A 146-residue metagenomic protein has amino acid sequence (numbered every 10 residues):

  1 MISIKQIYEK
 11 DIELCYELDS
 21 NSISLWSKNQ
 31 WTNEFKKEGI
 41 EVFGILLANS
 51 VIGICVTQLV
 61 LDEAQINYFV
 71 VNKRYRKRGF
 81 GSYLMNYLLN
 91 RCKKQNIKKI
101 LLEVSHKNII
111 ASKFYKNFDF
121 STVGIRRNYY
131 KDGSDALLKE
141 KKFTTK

Functional and structural regions predicted by a protein language model:
I2, E9-R74, M85-Y87, R91 (+2 more regions): Acetyl-CoA-dependent GNAT
N72-R78, H106-N108: Active-site acidic-Proline motif in GNAT/NAT acetyltransferases
R78, Q95-K98: Short coil/turn segments at alpha/beta junctions that flank glycine-rich nucleotide-binding fingerprints
G81, M85, K107-A111, N128-G133: Short glycine/proline-centered loop/turn elements that form peptide/ligand docking sites
K99, S105, E140-K142: Conserved catalytic core of the tyrosine transesterase superfamily
L101-E103, K116, S121-L137: Conserved catalytic-core motifs of GNAT/GCN5-like acyltransferases
D135-K146: Terminal substrate-recognition subdomain of acyl/acetyltransferases
